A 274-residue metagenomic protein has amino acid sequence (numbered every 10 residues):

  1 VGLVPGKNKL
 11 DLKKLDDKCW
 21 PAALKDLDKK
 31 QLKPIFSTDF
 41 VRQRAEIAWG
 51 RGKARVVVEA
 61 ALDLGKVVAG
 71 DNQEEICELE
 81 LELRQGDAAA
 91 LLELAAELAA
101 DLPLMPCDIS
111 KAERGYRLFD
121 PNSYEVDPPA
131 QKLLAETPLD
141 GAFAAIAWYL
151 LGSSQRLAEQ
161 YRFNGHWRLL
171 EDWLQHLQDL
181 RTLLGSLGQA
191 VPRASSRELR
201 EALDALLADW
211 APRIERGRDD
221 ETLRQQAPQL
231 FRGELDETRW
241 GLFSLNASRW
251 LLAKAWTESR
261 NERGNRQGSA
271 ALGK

Functional and structural regions predicted by a protein language model:
V1-K274: Function-determining surface determinants
